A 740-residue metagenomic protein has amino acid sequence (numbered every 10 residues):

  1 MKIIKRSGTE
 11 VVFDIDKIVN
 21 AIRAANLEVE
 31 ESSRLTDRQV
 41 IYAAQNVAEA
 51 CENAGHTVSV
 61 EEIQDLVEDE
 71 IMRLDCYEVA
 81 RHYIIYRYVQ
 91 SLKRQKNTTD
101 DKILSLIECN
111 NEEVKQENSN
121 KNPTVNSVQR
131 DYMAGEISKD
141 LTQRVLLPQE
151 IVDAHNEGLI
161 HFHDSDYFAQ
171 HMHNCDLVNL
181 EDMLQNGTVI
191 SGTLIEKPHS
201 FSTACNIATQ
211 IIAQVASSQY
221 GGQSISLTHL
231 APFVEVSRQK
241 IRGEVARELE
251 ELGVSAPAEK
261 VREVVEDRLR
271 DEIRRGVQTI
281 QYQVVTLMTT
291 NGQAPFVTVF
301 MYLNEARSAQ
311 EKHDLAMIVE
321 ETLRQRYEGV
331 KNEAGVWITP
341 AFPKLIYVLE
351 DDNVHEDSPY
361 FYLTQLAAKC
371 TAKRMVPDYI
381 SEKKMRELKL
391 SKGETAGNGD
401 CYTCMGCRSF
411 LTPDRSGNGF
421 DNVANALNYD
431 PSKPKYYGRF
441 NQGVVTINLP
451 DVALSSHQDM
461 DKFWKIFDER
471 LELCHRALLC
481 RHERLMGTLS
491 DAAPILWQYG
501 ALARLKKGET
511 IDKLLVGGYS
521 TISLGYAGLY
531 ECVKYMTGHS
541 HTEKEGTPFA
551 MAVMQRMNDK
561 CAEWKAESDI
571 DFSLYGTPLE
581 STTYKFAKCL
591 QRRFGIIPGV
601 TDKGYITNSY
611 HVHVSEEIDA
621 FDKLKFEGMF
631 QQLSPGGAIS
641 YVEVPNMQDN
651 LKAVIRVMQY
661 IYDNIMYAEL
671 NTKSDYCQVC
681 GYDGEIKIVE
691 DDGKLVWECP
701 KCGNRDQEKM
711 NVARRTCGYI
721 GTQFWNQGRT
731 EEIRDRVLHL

Functional and structural regions predicted by a protein language model:
M1-C109, R734-H739: Charged, amphipathic alpha-helical regulatory modules used for macromolecular assembly or allosteric control
F13-I15, G438, A713: Non-cofactor substrate-recognition interfaces
R23, H475, L479, Y530-K534: Amphipathic, well-packed alpha-helical segments that form the structural scaffold of globular domains
V89-L92, K96-G518, H539, E543-K701 (+2 more regions): Conserved catalytic cores of very large enzyme subunits
P232, M301, I522-Y535, Q555 (+1 more regions): Contiguous, well-ordered alpha-helical segments that form the cores/surfaces of helical PPI scaffolds
I273, V277, Q281, K534-Y535 (+1 more regions): Metallocofactor- and cofactor-centric catalytic cores in central/energy metabolism, strongly enriched
G703-L740: Long insertion/accessory domains within large nucleic-acid-processing enzymes
